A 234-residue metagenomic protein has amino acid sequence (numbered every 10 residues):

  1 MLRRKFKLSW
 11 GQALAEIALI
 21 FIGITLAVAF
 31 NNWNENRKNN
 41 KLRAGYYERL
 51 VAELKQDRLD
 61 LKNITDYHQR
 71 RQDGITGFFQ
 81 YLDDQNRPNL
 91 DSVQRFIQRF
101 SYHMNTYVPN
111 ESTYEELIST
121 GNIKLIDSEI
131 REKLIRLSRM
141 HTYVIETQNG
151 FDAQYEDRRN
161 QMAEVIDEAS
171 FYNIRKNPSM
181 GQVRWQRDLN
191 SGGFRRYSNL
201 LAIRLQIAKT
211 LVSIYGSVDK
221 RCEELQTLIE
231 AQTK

Functional and structural regions predicted by a protein language model:
M1-G11, N32-K234: Long, hydrophobic alpha-helical segments that serve as membrane-spanning/inserting helices
E16-A29: Hydrophobic membrane-insertion alpha-helices, especially the h-region of bacterial N-terminal signal peptides
